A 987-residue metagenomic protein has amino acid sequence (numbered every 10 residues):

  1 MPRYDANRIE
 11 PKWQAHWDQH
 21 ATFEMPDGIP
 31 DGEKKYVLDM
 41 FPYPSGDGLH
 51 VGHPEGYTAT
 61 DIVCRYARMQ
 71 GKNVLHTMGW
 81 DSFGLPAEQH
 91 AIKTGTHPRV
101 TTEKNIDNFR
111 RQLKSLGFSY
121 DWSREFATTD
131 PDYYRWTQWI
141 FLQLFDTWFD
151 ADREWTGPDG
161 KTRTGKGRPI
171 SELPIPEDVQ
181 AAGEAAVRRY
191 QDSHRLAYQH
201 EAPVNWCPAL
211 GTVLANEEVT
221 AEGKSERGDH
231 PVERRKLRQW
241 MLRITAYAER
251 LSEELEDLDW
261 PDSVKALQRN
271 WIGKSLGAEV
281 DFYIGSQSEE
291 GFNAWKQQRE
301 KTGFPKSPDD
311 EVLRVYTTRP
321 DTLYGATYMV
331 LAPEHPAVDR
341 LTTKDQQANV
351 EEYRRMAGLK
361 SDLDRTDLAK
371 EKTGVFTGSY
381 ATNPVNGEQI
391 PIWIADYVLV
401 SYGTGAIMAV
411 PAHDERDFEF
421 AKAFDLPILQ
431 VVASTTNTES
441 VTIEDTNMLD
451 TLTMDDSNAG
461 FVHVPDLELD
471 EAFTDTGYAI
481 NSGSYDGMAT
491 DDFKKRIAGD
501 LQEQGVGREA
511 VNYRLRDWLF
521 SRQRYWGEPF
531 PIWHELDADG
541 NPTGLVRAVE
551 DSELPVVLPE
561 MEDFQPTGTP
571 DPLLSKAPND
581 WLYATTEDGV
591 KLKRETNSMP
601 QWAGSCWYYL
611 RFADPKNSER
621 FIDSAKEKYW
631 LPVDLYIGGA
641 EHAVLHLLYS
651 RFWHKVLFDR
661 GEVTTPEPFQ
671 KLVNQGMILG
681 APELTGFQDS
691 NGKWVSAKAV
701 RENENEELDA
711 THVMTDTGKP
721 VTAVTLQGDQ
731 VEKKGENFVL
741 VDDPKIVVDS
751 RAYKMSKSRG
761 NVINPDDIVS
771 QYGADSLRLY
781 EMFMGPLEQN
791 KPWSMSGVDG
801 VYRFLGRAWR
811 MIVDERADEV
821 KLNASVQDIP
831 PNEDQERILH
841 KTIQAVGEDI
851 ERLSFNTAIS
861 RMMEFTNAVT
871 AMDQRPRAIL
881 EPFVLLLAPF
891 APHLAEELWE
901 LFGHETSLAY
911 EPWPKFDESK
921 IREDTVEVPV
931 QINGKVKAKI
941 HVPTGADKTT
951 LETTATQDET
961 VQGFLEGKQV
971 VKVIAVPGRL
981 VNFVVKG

Functional and structural regions predicted by a protein language model:
M1-K34, A332-H335, K344-Q347, P427-E444 (+10 more regions): Basic, alpha-helical terminal appendages of large translation-related enzymes
M1-L38, R68-T77, T101-D107, W260 (+5 more regions): Conserved oxyanion/phosphate-binding beta-strand-loop segments in alpha/beta enzyme cores
R3, H16-H20, T94-L313, A406-V549 (+5 more regions): Residue patterns forming the tRNA-binding/recognition surfaces of aminoacyl-tRNA synthetases and related DALR
Y4, G277-E279, A433-F461, D466-E468 (+8 more regions): Long, charged, mostly alpha-helical binding arms that flank functional sites
P26-T102, F126-T137, T317-T318, T322 (+2 more regions): N-terminal catalytic cores of NTP/NDP-binding nucleotidyl/phosphoryl-transfer enzymes
T60-D61, N73, H335-T435, D470-A472: Catalytic alpha/beta core of large soluble enzyme barrels
D81, D152-D159, S193, Y198-N205 (+6 more regions): Helix-rich, typically C-terminal accessory recognition domains appended to large enzymatic cores
S263-R314, L359-E388, I392, W518 (+12 more regions): Flexible, glycine/threonine-enriched loop-and-boundary segments that flank and lead into catalytic domains of large
